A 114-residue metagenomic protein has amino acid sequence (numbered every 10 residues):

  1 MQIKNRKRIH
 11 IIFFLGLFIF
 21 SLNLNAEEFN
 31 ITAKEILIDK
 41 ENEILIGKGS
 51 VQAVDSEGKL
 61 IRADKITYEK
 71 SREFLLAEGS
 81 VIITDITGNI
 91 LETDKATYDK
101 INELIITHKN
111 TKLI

Functional and structural regions predicted by a protein language model:
M1-K4, I19, F29: A general, composition-driven signal for non-globular sequence regions
Q2-F13: Bacterial N-terminal signal peptides that target proteins for export
I12-S21: Bacterial N-terminal signal peptides
L24-I114: N-terminal amphipathic/hydrophobic interface segments
